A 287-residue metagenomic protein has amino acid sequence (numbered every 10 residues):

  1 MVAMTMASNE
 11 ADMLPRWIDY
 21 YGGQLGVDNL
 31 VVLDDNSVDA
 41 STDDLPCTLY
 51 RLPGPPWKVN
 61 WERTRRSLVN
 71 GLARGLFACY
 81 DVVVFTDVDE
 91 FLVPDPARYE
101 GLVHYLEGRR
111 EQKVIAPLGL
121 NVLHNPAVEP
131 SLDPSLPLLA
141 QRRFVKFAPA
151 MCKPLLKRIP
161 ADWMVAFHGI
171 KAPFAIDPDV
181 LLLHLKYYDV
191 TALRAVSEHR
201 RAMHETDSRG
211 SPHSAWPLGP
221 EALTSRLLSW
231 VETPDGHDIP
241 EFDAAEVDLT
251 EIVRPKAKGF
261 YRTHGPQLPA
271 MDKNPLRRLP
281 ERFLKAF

Functional and structural regions predicted by a protein language model:
M1-V2: Cell-envelope/extracellular polymer assembly enzymes that use nucleotide-activated donors
T5-R16, N36: Active-site beta-to-alpha loop of glycosyltransferases that engages the nucleotide-sugar donor
D19-D28: Short, acidic, metal-binding catalytic loop of nucleotide-sugar glycosyltransferases
V27, Y80, R110-V114: Short, high-confidence coil segments that cap the C-terminus of an alpha-helix and link into the following beta-strand
N29-D34: Short, hydrophobic beta-strand segments that form beta-sheet elements in well-ordered domains
V38-F85, P94: Active-site-proximal specificity loops/subdomain of glycosyltransferases
E62-S67, P96-F287: Catalytic-site signature of metal-activated, phosphate-bearing donor transferases, centered on the GT-A/GT-A-like
F77-A78, F85-V88, Y99-V103: Active-site neighborhood of glycoside hydrolase catalytic domains
